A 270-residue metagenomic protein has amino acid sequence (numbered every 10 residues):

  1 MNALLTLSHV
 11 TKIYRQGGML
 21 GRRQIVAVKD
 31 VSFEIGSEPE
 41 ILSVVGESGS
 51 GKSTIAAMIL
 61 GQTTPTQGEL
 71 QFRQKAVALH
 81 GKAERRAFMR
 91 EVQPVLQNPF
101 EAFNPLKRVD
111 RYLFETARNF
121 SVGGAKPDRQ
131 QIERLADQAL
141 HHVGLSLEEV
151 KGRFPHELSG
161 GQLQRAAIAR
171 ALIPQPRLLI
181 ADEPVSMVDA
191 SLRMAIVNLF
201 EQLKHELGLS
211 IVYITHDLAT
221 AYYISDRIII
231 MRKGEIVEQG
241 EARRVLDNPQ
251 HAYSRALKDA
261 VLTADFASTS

Functional and structural regions predicted by a protein language model:
M19-R22, V77-Q93, R111, N119 (+1 more regions): ABC ATPase NBD coupling module
G36, G68-L79: Conserved ABC transporter NBD signature motif
F154-L158, Q162: Conserved ABC ATPase signature
Q175: Conserved catalytic motifs of ABC-family nucleotide-binding domains
A221-Y223: A short, surface-exposed alpha-helical micro-motif characterized by mixed small hydrophobic and charged/polar residues
Q239-G240: ABC ATPase "signature
